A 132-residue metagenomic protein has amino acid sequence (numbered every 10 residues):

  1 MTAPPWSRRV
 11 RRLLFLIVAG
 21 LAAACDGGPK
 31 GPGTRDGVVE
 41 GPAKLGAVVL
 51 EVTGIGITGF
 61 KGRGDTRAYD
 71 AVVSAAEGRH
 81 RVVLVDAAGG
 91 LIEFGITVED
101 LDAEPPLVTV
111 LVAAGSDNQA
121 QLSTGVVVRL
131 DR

Functional and structural regions predicted by a protein language model:
M1-C25: Sec-dependent bacterial lipoprotein signal peptides
C25-R132: Acidic, low-complexity intrinsically disordered segments
